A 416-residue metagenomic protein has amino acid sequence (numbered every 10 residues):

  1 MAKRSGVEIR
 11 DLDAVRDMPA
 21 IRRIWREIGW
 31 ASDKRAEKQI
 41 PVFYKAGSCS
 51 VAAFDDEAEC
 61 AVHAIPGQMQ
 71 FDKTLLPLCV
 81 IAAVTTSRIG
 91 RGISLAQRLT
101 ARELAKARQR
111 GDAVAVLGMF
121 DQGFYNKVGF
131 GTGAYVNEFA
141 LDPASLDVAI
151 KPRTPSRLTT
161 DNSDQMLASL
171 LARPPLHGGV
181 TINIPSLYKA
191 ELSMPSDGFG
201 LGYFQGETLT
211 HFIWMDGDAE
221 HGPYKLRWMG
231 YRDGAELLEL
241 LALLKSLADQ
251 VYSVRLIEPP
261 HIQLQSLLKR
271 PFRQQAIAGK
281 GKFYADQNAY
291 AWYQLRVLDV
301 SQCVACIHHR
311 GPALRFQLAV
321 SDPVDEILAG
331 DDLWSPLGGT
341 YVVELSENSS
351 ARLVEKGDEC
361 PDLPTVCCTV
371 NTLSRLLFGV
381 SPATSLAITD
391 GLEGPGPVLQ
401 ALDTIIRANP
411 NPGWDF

Functional and structural regions predicted by a protein language model:
M1-P66, K73-V80, L146-S186, E220-R227: Short amphipathic alpha-helix that is part of the acyltransferase structural core
I81-R91, F120, K225-G234, T372: A short, internal acetyl-CoA/4′-phosphopantetheine-binding micro-motif in the GNAT/acyltransferase core
T86, R91-A105, G234-K245: Conserved acetyl-CoA-binding loop-helix of GNAT-fold acetyltransferases
Q109-A113, M119-N137, H261-K280: Conserved active-site alpha-helix within GNAT-family acetyltransferase domains
Y135-R227, Y231-L238, A242-L247, Y252-E258 (+1 more regions): Amide-forming acyltransferase catalytic core, primarily the GNAT-like/NAT-type and related acyltransferase folds
R315-L377: C-terminal hydrophobic structural anchor segments that stabilize assembly/packing rather than catalytic chemistry
L353-F416: C-terminal interaction segments
